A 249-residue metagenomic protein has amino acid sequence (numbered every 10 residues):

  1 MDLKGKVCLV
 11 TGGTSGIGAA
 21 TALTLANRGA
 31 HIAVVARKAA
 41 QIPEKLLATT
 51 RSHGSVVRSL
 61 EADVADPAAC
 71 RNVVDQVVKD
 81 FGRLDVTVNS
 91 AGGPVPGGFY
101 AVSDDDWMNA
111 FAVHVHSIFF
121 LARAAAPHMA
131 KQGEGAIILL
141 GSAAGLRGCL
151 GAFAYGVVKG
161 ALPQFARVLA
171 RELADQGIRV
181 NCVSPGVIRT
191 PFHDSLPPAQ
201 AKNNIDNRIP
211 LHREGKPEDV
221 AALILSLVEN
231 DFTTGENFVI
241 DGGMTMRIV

Functional and structural regions predicted by a protein language model:
T14-S15: Conserved glycine-rich cofactor-binding loop
R28-K45: Conserved glycine-rich Rossmann-like NAD(P)H-binding loop of the short-chain dehydrogenase/reductase
G98-F99, D106-F111, H193, I205: Substrate-binding pocket helix/loop in short-chain dehydrogenase/reductase
F119, E134, K216-I240, T245: C-terminal substrate-recognition "lid" of short-chain dehydrogenase/reductases
A122, V158, A166: Active-site helix of classical SDR
P127, R171-D175: Alpha-helical segment proximal to the catalytic Tyr-Lys
S142: Residue(s) in the substrate-gating loop at a strand-loop-helix junction that position the organic substrate next
